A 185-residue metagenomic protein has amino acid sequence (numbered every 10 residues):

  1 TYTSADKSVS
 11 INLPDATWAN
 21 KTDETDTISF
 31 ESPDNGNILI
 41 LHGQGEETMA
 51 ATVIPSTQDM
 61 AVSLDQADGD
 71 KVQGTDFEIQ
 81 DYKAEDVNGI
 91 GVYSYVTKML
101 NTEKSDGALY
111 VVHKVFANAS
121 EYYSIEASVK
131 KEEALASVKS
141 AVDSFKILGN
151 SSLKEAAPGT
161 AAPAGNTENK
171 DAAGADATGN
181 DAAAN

Functional and structural regions predicted by a protein language model:
T1-K7: Short acidic/polar N-terminal linker immediately downstream of export determinants
S8-D59: Secretory pathway targeting signatures of secreted, lumenal, and periplasmic proteins
I11, T27, T57-A61, D65 (+2 more regions): Extracytoplasmic/secreted envelope proteins and their assembly/folding machinery, especially bacterial periplasmic
A16-T17, A119-G165, N185: Surface-exposed amphipathic alpha-helical segments
T27-E31, A108-N118: Short, surface-exposed beta-strand/loop micro-motifs that present aromatic residues
G45-I54, L100-T102, E126-E132: Second-shell loop/turn segments in exported
L64-K114: Signature of long, low-cysteine stretches enriched in small and polar/charged residues
N166-N185: Long, low-complexity, intrinsically disordered segments
